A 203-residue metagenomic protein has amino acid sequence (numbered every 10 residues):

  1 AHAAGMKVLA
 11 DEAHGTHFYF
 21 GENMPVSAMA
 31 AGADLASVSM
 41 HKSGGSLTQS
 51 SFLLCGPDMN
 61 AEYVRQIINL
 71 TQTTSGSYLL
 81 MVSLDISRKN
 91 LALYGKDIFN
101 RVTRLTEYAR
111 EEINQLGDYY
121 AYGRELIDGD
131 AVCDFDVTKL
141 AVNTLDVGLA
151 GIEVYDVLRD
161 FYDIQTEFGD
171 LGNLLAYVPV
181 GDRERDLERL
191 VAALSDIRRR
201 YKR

Functional and structural regions predicted by a protein language model:
A1-L126: Conserved PLP-enzyme active-site core in the AAT-like
Y108, I113-R203: Conserved C-terminal alpha-helix-loop-beta "cap" of PLP-dependent enzymes that closes/shapes the active-site mouth
